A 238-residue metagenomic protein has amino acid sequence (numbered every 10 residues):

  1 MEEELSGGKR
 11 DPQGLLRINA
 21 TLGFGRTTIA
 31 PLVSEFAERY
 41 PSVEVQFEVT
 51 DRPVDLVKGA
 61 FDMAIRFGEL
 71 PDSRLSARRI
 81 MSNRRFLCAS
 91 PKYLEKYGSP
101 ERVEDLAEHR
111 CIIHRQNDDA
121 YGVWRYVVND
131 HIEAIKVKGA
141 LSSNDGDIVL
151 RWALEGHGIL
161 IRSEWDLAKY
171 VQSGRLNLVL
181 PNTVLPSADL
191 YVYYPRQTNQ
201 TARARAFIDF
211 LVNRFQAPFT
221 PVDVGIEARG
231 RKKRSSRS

Functional and structural regions predicted by a protein language model:
M1-K9: Alpha-helical linker/hinge and terminal dimerization helices associated with HTH transcriptional regulators
Q13-S73, V224-R229: Central regulatory/effector-binding core of bacterial HTH transcription factors
R17-N19, A64, I112, L160 (+1 more regions): Short, well-ordered beta-strand segments
I18, F36, D105, G122-K136: Ligand-binding cleft/hinge of the Venus flytrap
S42, E164-S173, N182-S238: C-terminal effector-binding regulatory domain of bacterial HTH transcription factors
S42-Q46, H131-A140: A local structural motif
R74-R85, A89-H114, N129: Flexible hinge/capping segments at coil-to-helix
A134-L178, V184-P186: Hydrophobic hinge/microswitch elements
